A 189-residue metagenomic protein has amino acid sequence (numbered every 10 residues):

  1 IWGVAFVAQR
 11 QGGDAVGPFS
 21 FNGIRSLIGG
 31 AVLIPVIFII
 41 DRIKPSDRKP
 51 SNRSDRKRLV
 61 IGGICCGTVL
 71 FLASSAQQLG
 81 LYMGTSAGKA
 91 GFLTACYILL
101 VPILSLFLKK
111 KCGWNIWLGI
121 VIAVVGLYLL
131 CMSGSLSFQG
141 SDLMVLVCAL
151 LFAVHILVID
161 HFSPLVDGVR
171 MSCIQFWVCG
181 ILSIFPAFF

Functional and structural regions predicted by a protein language model:
I1, A5-F6, I40-L93, L129: Specific transmembrane alpha-helical segments of multi-pass solute transporters/efflux pumps, especially DMT/EamA
I1-I24, T68, L72, A76 (+2 more regions): Glycine-/small-residue-enriched transmembrane alpha-helix faces in small-molecule transporters and effluxers
V7, F19-G23, G91-T94, I116-G119 (+2 more regions): Hydrophobic/aromatic positions within or immediately flanking transmembrane alpha-helices of multi-pass small-molecule
Q11, F38, L79, M83 (+5 more regions): Membrane-interface helix caps of multi-pass small-molecule transporters
S20-A31, Q78-K111, C148: Specific alpha-helical transmembrane segments that line the substrate/conduction pathway and gating interfaces
I24, A90-C96, I159-I181: Helix-helix packing/entry segments at the starts of transmembrane helices
L33, C112-M132, C148, F152 (+1 more regions): Hydrophobic transmembrane alpha-helices of multi-pass small-molecule transport proteins
K57-C65, C112-V124, D142-V145, V166-W177: Cytoplasmic-side transmembrane-helix entry/capping segments in multi-pass membrane proteins
